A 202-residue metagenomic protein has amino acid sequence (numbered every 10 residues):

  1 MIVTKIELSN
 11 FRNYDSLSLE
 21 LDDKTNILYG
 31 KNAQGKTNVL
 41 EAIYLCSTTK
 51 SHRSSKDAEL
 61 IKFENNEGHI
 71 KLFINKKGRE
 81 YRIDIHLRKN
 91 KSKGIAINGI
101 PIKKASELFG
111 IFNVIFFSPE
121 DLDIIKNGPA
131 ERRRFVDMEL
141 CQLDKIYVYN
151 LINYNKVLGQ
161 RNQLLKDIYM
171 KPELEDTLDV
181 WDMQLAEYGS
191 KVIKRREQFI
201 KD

Functional and structural regions predicted by a protein language model:
M1-L45: Pre-Walker A-like glycine/lysine-rich segment at the N-terminus of P-loop NTPase domains
D23, S55, D202: Short, conserved clusters of charged catalytic residues that mark active-site and nucleotide-handling motifs
K24, A42, I111-N113, F135: ABC transporter nucleotide-binding domains
G30-G35, E64, G99, G128 (+1 more regions): Glycine-centered flexibility sites
I43, S47-K50, L165: Short amphipathic alpha-helical segments enriched in hydrophobics
S47-D123, P129-E131, L140-L143, Y147: Nucleotide-state sensing region of NTPase/ATPase domains
D123-D202: An accessory alpha-helical subdomain
